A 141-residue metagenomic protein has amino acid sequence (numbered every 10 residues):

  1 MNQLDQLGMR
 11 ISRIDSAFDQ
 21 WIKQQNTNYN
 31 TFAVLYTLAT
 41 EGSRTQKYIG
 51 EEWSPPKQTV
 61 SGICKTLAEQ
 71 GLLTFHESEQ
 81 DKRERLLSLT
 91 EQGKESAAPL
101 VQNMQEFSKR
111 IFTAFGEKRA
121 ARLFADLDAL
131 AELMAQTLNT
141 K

Functional and structural regions predicted by a protein language model:
M1, K118-K141: C-terminal regulatory/oligomerization modules of transcriptional regulators
M1-Q25: N-terminal leader segment of winged-helix/HTH proteins
Q3, R10, I14, N30-T31 (+2 more regions): N-terminal positioning helix adjacent to the helix-turn-helix/winged-helix DNA-binding module
S16-T59: N-terminal helix-turn-helix DNA-binding core of bacterial DNA-binding proteins
Y36-T40, V101, D128: Short, locally clustered residues in the helix-turn-helix/winged-helix DNA-binding domain
G62: DNA-binding alpha-helical recognition surfaces that contact promoter or target DNA
K65-A125: Charged, amphipathic alpha-helical coiled-coil/dimerization segments
